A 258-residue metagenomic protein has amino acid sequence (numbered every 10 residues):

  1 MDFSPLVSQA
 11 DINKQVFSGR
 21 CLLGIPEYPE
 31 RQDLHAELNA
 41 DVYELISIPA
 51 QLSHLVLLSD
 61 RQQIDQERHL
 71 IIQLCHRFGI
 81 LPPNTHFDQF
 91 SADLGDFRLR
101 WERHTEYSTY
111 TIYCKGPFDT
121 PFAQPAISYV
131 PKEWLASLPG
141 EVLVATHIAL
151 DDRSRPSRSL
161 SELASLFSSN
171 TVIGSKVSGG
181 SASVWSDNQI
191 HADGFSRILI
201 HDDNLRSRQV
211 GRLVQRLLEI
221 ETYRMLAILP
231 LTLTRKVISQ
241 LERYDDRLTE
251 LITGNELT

Functional and structural regions predicted by a protein language model:
M1-A149: N-terminal pre-transmembrane cytosolic regions of membrane proteins
E102, I112-L257: Extended alpha-helical interaction modules
